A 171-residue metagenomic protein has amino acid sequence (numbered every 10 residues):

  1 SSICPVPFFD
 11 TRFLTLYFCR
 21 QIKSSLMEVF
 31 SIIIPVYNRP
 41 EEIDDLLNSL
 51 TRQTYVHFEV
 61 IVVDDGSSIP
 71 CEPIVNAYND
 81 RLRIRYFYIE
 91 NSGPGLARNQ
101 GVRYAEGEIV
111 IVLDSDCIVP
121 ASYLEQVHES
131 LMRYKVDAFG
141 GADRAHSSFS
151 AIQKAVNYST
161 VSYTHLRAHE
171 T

Functional and structural regions predicted by a protein language model:
S1, T164-T171: Conserved small/polar residues in nucleotide/adenosyl-binding loops
K23-R52: N-proximal low-complexity "stem/linker" segments adjacent to membrane-targeting elements
V36-D44, D64, S68, P120-A121: A structural helix-start
L47-Y88: Acidic donor-binding segment of Leloir-type glycosyltransferases
I89-A105: Glycine-rich, basic loop-to-helix element that forms the pyrophosphate-binding segment of sugar-nucleotide handling
V110: Short aromatic/hydrophobic "clamp" motif used to bind/position activated sugar donors
D114-I118: The conserved acidic donor/metal-binding loop of glycosyltransferases
S122-Q153: Conserved donor NDP-sugar-binding/catalytic core segment of glycosyltransferases
